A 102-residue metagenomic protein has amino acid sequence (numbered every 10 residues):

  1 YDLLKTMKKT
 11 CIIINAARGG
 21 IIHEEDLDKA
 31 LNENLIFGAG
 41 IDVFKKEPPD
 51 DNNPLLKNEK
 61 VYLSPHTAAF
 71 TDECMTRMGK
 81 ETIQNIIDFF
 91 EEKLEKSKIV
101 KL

Functional and structural regions predicted by a protein language model:
Y1, T10-L102: Rossmann-like dinucleotide-binding domain for NAD(H)/NADP(H)
L4: Short alpha-helical donor nucleotide-sugar binding micro-motif in glycosyltransferases
